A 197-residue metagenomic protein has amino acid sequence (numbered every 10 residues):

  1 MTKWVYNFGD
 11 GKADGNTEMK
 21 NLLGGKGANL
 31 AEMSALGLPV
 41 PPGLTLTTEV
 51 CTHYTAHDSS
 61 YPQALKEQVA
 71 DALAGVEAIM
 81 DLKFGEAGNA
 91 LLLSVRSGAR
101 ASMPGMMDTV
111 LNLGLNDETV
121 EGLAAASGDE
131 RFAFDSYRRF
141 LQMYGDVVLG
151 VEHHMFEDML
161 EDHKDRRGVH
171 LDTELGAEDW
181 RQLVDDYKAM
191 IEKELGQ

Functional and structural regions predicted by a protein language model:
M1-Q197: Nucleotide/phosphate-binding sheet-loop regions of phosphoryl- and nucleotidyl-transfer enzymes
